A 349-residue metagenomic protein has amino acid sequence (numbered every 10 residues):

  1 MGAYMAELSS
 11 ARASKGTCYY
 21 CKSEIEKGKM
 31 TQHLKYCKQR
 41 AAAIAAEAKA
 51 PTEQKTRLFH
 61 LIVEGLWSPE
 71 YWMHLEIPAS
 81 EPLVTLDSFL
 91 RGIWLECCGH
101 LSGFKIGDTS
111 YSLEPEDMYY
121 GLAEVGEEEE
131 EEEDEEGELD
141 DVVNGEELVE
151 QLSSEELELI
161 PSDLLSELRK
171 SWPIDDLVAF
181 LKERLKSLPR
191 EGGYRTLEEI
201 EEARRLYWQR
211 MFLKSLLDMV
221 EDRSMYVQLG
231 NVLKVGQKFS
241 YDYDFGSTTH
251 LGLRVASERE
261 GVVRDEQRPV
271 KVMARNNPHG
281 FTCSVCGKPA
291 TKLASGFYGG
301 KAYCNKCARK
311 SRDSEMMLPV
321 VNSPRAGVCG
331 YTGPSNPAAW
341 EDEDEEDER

Functional and structural regions predicted by a protein language model:
M1-R349: Short linear regulatory motifs enriched in tryptophan with gly/pro/ser
